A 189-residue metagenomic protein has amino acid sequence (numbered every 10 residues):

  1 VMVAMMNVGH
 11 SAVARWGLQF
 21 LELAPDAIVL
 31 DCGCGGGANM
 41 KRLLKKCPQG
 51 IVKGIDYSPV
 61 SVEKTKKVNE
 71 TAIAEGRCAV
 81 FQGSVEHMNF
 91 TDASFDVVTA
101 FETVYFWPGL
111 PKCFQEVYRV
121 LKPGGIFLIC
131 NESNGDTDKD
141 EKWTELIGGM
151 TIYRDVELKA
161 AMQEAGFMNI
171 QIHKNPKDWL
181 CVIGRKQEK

Functional and structural regions predicted by a protein language model:
V1-N7, I126-I183: C-terminal alpha-helical "lid/dimerization" subdomain adjacent to the S-adenosyl-L-methionine
V8-A27, R42: Conserved alpha-helix/loop element of class I SAM-dependent methyltransferases that forms part of the SAM/SAH-binding
L21-L23, K46-C47, A72, L121: A generic alpha-to-beta junction signature in SAM-dependent methyltransferases
D26, L121-I126: Short glycine-dipeptide loop
I28-H87: Class I SAM-dependent methyltransferase SAM/SAH-binding core
E86-V98: A short acidic, Gly/Pro-enriched loop at the edge of an enzyme's catalytic core that lines a small-molecule cofactor
V97-L110: A short SAM/SAH-binding and catalytic strip from SAM-dependent methyltransferases
P111-P123: A short glycine-rich, Lys/Arg-flanked "PGG" loop and its adjoining helix->strand segment in the class I
